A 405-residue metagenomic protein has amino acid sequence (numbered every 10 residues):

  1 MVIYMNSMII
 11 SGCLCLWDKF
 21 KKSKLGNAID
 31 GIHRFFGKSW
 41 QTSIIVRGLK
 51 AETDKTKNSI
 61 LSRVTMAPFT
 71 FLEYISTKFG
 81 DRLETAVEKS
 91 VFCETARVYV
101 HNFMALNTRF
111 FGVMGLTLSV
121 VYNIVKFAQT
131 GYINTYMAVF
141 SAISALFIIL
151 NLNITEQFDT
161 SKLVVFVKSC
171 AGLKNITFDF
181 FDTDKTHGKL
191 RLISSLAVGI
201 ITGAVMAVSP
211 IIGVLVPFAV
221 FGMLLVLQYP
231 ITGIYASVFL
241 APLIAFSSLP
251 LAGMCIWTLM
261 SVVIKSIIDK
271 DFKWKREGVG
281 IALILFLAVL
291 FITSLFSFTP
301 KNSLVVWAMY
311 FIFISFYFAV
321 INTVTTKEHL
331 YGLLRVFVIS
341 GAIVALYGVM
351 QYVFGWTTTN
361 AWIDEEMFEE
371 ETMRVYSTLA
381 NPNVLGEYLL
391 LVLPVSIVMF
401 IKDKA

Functional and structural regions predicted by a protein language model:
D30-R34, M66-A138, I267-W274: Ordered, small/hydrophobic-rich secondary-structure cores
R34, Q41-M104, Q157-K189: Membrane-interfacial, low-structure loops and terminal tails that flank and connect transmembrane helices in multi-pass
A96-N102, S169-D184, I193-G203, G213-M223 (+4 more regions): Short juxtamembrane and helix-loop transition motifs at transmembrane-helix boundaries in membrane proteins
R109-I143, L150-I154, R191-V208, V216-G222 (+5 more regions): Alpha-helical transmembrane segments of multi-pass inner-membrane proteins
S119-Y122, L146-N151, L225-I314, I343: N-terminal hydrophobic segments of proteins, predominantly signal-anchor/transmembrane helices of inner/organellar
L152-T160, S266-K275, I321-R335, F400-K404: Membrane-interface junctions at the ends of membrane-embedded or membrane-associated helices
P210, S247-P250, K275-G278, S297-L304 (+2 more regions): Membrane-interfacial loop-to-transmembrane-helix junctions in polytopic alpha-helical membrane proteins
K270-D271, F298, N302, T325 (+2 more regions): Transmembrane helix-loop junctions in multipass membrane proteins, especially transporters and channels
